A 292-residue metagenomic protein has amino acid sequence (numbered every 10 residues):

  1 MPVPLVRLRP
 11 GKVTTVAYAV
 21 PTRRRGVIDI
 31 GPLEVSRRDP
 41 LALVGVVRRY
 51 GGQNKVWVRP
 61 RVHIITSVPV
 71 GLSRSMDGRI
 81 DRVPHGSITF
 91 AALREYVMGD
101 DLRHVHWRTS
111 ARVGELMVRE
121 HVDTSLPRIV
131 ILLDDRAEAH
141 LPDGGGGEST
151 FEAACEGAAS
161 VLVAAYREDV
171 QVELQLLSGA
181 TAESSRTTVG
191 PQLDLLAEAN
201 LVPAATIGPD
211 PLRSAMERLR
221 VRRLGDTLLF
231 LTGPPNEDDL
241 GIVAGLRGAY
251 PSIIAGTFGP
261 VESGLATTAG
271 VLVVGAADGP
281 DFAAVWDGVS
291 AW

Functional and structural regions predicted by a protein language model:
M1-P4, T15-A17, D77, F90-L93 (+1 more regions): Short structured motifs
M1-V70: Membrane-proximal, non-transmembrane interaction regions of membrane/secretory-pathway proteins
V6, P10, S67, M98-W292: Exposed, interaction-prone extracellular/peripheral surfaces
T15, P40, G52, P60 (+6 more regions): Extreme N-terminal leader/targeting regions
A19, V44-V47, D81-R82, R94-E95 (+1 more regions): A generic local secondary-structure boundary/capping motif
I28, G51, I88, V97 (+2 more regions): Charged, alpha-helix-enriched surfaces in structured cytosolic catalytic cores of large nucleotide-utilizing machines
P32, A92-E95, H104: Extracellular/lumenal ectodomain signal focusing on beta-strand-rich modules and carbohydrate-recognition contexts
R59-S87: Acidic, serine/threonine- and proline-rich intrinsically disordered appendage/tail regions
